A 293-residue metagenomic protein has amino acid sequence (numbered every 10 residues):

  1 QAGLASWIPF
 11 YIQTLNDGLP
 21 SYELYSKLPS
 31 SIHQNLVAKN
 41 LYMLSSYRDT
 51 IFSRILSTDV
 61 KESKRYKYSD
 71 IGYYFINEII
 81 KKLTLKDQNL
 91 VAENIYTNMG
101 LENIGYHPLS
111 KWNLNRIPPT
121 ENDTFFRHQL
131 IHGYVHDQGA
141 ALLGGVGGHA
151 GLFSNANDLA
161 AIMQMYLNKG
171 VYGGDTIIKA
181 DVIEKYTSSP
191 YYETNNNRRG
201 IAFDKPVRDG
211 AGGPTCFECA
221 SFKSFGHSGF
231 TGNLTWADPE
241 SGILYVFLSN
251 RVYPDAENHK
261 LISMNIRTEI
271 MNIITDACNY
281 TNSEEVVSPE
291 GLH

Functional and structural regions predicted by a protein language model:
Q1-F222: Short, surface-exposed loop or secondary-structure junction motifs that flank catalytic or metal-binding residues
G133, G229-G232: Glycine-centered small-residue hotspots that permit tight backbone geometry or close packing
N168, V182, T187-P190, N195 (+2 more regions): Short, gly/Ser/Thr-rich active-site loops of penicillin-recognizing serine hydrolases
S224, T231-L244: Short, surface-exposed beta-strand/loop micro-motifs that present aromatic residues
R251-Y253: A short acidic/small-residue loop/turn micro-motif
